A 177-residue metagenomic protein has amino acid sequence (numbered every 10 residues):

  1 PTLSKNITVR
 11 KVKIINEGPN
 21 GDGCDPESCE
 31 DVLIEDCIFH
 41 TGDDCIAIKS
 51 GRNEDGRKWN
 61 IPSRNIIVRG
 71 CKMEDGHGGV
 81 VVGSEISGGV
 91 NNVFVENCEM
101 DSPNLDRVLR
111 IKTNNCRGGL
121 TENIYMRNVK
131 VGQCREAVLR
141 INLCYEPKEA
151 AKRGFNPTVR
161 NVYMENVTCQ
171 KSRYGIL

Functional and structural regions predicted by a protein language model:
P1-L177: Extracellular/periplasmic carbohydrate-active domains that bind, remodel, or depolymerize complex polysaccharides
